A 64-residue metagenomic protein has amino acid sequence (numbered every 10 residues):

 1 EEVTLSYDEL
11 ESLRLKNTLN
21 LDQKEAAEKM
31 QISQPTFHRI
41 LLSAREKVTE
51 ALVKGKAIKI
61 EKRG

Functional and structural regions predicted by a protein language model:
E1-Y7: Short, Lys/Arg-enriched anionic-surface-contact patches
S12-L13: Short alpha-helical "packing" element that flanks the helix-turn-helix/winged-helix DNA-binding module
K16, A27: The alpha-helix within a helix-turn-helix
I40-S43: Residues within the DNA-recognition helix of helix-turn-helix
R45-L52: C-terminal flanking helix
K54-G64: Short, basic, alpha-helical segments at the C-terminal edge of helix-turn-helix-like DNA-binding modules
